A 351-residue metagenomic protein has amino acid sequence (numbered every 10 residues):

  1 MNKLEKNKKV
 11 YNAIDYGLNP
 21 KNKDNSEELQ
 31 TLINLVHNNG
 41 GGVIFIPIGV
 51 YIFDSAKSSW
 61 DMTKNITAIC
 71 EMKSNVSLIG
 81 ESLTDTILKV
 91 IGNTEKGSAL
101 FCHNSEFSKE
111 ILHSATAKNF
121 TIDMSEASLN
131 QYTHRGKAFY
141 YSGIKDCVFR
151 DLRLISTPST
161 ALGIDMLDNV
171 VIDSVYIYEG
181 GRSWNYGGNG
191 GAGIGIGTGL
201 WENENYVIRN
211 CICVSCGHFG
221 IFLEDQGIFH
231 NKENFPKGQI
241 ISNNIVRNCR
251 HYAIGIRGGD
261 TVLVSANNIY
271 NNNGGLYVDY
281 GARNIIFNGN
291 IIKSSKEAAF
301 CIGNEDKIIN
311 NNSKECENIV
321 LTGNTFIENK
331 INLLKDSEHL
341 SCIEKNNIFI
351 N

Functional and structural regions predicted by a protein language model:
A13-F45: Acidic Gly/Asp/Thr-rich repetitive segments characteristic of extracellular carbohydrate-active and adhesion proteins
Q30-N39, I52-I79, I87-K118, M124-K145 (+3 more regions): Extracellular beta-strand-rich solenoid/capping regions of secreted or surface-exposed proteins that bind or remodel
G41, S55-K57, L83, K89-G97 (+9 more regions): Short glycine/acidic-rich loop motifs that flank beta-strands on beta-rich extracellular proteins
S74-V76, H113, I144-V148, M166-V171 (+7 more regions): Short "repeat-start/strand-capping" segments in structured domains, especially the N-termini of parallel beta-helix
K109-I212, C216, G220, D225 (+2 more regions): Right-handed parallel beta-helix
N310-N351: Leucine-rich solenoid repeat scaffolds
